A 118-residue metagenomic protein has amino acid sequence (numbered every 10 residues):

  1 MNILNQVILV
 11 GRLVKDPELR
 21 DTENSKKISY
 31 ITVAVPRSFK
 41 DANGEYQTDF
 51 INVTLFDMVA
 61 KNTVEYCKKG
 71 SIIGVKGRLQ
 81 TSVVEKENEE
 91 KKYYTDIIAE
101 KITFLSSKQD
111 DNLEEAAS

Functional and structural regions predicted by a protein language model:
M1-N5, P17-K26, K40-Y46, K61 (+2 more regions): Acidic, gly/ser/pro-rich intrinsically disordered tails
Q6-I8, I28-Y30, T48-F50, I72-G74 (+1 more regions): Structural motif
V7-L13, V33, K69-T81, A99-I102: OB-fold and OB-like beta-barrel modules that bind single-stranded nucleic acids
L13-D16, L55: Conserved short histidine dyad/triad with adjacent acidic residue
Y30-V35, N52-L55, T95-I97: Short, acidic/hydrophobic/Gly-rich beta-strand patch recurrent on exposed beta strands that often constitutes part
A34-K40, E85: A generic structural motif
Y46-V59: Disulfide-stabilized netrin-like
F56-K92: Beta-rich strand-turn-strand
